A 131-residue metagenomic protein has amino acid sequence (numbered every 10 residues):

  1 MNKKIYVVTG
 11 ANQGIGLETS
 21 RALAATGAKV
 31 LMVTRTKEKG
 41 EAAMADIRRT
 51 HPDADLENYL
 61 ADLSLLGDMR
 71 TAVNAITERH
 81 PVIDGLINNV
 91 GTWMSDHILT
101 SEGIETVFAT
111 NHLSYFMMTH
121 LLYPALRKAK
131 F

Functional and structural regions predicted by a protein language model:
M1-T34: Canonical Rossmann dinucleotide-binding motif of NAD(H)/NADP(H)-dependent dehydrogenases/reductases, specifically
V7-V8, D84-I87, G91, F108: N-terminal Rossmann-like NAD(P) cofactor-binding module of classical short-chain dehydrogenase/reductase
T19, L65, S114, M118: Conserved cofactor-binding/catalytic machinery of classical short-chain dehydrogenase/reductase
R35, S64, T106-S114: Glycine-rich NAD(P)-binding loop of the Rossmann-fold in SDR/ketoreductase-type enzymes
K37, Y59-T71: The beta1-alpha1 cofactor-binding region of Rossmann-like NAD(H)/NADP(H)-dependent oxidoreductases
H51-D55, A75-N88, M94-L99: A glycine-rich helix->loop->beta "capping" turn within Rossmann-like NAD(P)(H)-dependent oxidoreductase domains
M94-T110: Short alpha-helical oligomerization interface
T110-F131: Amphipathic alpha-helical dimer-interface segment in Rossmann-like NAD(P)H-dependent oxidoreductases
